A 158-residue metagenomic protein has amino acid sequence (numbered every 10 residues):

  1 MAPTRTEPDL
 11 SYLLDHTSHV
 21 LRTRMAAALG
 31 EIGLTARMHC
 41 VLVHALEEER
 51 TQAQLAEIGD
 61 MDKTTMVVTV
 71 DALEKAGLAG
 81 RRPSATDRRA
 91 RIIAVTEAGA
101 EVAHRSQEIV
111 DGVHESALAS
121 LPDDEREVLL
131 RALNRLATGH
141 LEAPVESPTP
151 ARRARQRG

Functional and structural regions predicted by a protein language model:
M1-R5, D124-G158: C-terminal regulatory/oligomerization modules of transcriptional regulators
E7-S11, G99: Short alpha-helical transmembrane interface motifs in multi-pass membrane proteins
Y12, H16, C40, V128-R131 (+1 more regions): Amphipathic alpha-helical interaction segments
Y12, H19, T23-T65, P144-P150: N-terminal helix-turn-helix DNA-binding core of bacterial DNA-binding proteins
H16, T51, D87-R89: A conserved beta-turn-beta hairpin within the catalytic core of GNAT-like acetyltransferases that forms part
R22, D71-T138: Charged, amphipathic alpha-helical coiled-coil/dimerization segments
A53, T69-A72: Carboxylate-rich helix-loop segments that flank metal/cofactor sites and access channels in metalloenzymes
